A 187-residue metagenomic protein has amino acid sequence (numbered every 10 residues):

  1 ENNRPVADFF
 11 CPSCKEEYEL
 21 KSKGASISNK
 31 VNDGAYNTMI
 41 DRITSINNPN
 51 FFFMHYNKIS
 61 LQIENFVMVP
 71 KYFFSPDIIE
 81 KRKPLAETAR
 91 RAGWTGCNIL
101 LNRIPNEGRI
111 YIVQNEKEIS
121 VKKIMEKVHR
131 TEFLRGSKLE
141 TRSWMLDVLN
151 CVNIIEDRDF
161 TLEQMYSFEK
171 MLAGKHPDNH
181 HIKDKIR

Functional and structural regions predicted by a protein language model:
N2-N3, K185: Short, glycine/acidic-rich beta->alpha junctions
N3, E140-T141, D178: Residue-level marker of regulatory loop/turn positions in helix-turn-helix DNA-binding domains and in histidine
N3-I104: Long, charge-rich boundary regions
E64-N150: Long, low-complexity, charged/polar intrinsically disordered regions in eukaryotic proteins
W144, K175-R187: Charge-enriched amphipathic alpha-helical scaffolds
D147-I155, F168: Short amphipathic alpha-helical elements of helix-turn-helix/winged-helix folds
V148, D159-F160, D184-R187: Compact DNA/chromatin-associated regulatory and scaffold domains in nuclear/nucleoid proteins
D157-D178: Short acidic, hydrophobic short linear motifs in intrinsically disordered regions
